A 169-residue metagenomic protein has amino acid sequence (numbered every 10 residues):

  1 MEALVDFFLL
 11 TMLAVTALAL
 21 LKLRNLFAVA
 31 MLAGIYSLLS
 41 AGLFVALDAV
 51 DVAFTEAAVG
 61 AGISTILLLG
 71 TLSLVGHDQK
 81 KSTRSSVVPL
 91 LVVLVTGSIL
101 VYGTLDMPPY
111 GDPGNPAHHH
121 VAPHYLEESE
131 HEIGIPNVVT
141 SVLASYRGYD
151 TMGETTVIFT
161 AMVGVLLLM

Functional and structural regions predicted by a protein language model:
M1-M169: Alpha-helical transmembrane segments of multi-pass membrane proteins predominantly involved in bioenergetics
